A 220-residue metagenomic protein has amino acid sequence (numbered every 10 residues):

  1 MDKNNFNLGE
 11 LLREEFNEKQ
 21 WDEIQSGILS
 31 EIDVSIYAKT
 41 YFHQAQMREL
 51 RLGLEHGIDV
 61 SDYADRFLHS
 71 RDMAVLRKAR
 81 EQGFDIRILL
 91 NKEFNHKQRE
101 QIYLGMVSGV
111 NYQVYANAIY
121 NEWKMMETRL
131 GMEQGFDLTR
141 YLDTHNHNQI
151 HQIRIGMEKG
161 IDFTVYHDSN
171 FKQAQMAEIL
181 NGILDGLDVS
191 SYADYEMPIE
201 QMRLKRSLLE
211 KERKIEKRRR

Functional and structural regions predicted by a protein language model:
M1-R220: General marker for long, soluble alpha-helical cores
